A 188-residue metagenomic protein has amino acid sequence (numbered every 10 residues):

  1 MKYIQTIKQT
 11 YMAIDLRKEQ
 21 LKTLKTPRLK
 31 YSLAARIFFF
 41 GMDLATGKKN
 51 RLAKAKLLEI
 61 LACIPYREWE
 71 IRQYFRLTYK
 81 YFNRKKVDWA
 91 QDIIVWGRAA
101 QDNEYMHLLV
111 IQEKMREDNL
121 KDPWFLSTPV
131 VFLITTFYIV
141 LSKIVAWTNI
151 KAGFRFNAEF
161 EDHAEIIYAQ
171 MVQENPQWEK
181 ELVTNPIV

Functional and structural regions predicted by a protein language model:
K2-V188: Non-heme di-metal
